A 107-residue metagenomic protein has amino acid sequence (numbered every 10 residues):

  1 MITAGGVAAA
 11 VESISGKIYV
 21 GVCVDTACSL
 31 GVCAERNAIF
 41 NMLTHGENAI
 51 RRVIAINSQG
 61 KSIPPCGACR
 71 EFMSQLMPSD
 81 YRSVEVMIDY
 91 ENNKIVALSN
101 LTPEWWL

Functional and structural regions predicted by a protein language model:
M1-I2, S83: Flexible, glycine/charged-enriched surface loops at secondary-structure junctions
I2-S13: Short beta-strand scaffold segments in enzyme catalytic cores
K17-I18: Hydrophobic "anchor" residues
V22-R36: Compact, glycine-rich, soluble single-domain proteins
C33, N37, A68-E71: Short amphipathic alpha-helical face segments that pack within enzyme cores and frequently flank/anchor catalytic
A34-I54: Short, solvent-exposed cationic patches
E47-L107: C-terminal binding/interaction regions
